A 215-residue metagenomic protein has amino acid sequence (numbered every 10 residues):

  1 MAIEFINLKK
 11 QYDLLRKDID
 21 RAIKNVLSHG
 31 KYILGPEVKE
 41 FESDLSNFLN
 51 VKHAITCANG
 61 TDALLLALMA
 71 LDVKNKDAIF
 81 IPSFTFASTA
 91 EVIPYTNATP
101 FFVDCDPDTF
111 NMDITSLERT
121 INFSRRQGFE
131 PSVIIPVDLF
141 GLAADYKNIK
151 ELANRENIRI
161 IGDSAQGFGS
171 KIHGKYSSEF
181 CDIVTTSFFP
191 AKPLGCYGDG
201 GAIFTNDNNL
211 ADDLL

Functional and structural regions predicted by a protein language model:
M1-K31, P36: N-terminal "arm"/small-domain region of PLP-dependent enzymes with the aminotransferase-like
K9, R21, V38-S43, V51-A54 (+7 more regions): PLP-dependent aminotransferase class I/II
G30-A78, V92, F102-D104, R126 (+2 more regions): Phosphate-binding glycine-rich loop
M69-R155, R159-S164, K171: PLP-dependent aminotransferase-like
G162-G195: Conserved active-site segment immediately N-terminal to the catalytic lysine that forms the internal aldimine
P190, L194-L215: Conserved core segment of the aminotransferase class I/II
